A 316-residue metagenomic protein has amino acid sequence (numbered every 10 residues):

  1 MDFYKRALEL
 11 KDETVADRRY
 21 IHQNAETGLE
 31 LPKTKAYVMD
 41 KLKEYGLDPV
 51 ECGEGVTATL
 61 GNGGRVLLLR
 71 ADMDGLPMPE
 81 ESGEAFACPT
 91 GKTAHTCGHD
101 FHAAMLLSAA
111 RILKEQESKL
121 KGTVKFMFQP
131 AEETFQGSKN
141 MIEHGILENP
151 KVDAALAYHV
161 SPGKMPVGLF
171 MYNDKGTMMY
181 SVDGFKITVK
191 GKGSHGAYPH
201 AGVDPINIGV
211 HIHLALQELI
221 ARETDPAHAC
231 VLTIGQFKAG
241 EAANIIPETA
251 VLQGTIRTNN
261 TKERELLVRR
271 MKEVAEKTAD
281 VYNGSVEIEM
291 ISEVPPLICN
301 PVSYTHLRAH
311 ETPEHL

Functional and structural regions predicted by a protein language model:
F3-H95, D100, A104-L120: Acidic/His- and Gly-rich active-site-bordering loop/insert found across diverse amide/peptide-bond hydrolases
I21, L69, H99, M141 (+4 more regions): Divalent metal-coordination and catalytic microenvironments
V56, L76-M78, E84-A94, F101 (+1 more regions): Histidine/acidic-residue-rich, glycine-tolerant segments that coordinate divalent metal ions
T233-F237, V286-P301: A short beta-alpha structural unit
A242-A243, P247, P295-Y304: Short glycine/threonine-rich loop-to-helix capping motif typified by GTGT followed within a few residues by an Asp-Pro
I245-V268: A conserved active-site cap/scaffold subdomain adjacent to cofactor or substrate pockets
E263-M271, A275-D280: Oxyanion-binding "anion nests"
T305-E314: Conserved small/polar residues in nucleotide/adenosyl-binding loops
